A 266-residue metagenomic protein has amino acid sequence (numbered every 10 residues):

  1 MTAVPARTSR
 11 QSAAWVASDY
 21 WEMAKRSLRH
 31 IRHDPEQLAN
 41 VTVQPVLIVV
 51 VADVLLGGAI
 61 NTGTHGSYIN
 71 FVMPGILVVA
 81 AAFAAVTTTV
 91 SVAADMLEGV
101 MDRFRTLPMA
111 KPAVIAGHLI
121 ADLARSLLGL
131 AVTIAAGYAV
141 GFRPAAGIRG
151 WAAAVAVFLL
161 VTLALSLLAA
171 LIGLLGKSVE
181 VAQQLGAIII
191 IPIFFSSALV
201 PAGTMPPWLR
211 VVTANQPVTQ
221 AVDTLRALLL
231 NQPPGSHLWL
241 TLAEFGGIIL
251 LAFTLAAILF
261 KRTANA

Functional and structural regions predicted by a protein language model:
T2-A3, W15-M23, S196-L240: Short hydrophobic, aromatic-rich alpha-helical segments embedded in or entering the lipid bilayer of multi-pass
A3-R7, V49-V54, D223-A266: Alpha-helical transmembrane segments of multi-pass membrane transporters/translocases
K25-Q44, S236-H237, N265-A266: Membrane-interface helix starts
L47-A52, I69-V140, L160, A169 (+2 more regions): Hydrophobic alpha-helical transmembrane segments of multi-pass membrane transport proteins
A52-N61, V140-A145, R149, G176-S178 (+4 more regions): Short helix-capping/hinge motifs at transmembrane helix termini and TM-loop junctions
D53-G58, A94, R103, L107 (+7 more regions): Transmembrane helix-loop junction
V54-G58, G173-N215, T219: Transmembrane helix segments
K111-A187, Q232-A257: Alpha-helical transmembrane segments and their short interhelical loops
